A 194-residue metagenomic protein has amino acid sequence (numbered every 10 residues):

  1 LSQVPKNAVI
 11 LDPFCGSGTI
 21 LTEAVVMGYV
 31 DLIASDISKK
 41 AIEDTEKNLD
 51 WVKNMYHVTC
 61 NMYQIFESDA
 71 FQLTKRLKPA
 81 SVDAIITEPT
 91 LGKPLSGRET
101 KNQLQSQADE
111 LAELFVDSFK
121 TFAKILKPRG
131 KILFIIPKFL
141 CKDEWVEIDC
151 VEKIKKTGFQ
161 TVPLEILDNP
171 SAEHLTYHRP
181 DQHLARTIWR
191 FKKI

Functional and structural regions predicted by a protein language model:
L1-I194: Class I S-adenosyl-L-methionine-dependent methyltransferase catalytic core
